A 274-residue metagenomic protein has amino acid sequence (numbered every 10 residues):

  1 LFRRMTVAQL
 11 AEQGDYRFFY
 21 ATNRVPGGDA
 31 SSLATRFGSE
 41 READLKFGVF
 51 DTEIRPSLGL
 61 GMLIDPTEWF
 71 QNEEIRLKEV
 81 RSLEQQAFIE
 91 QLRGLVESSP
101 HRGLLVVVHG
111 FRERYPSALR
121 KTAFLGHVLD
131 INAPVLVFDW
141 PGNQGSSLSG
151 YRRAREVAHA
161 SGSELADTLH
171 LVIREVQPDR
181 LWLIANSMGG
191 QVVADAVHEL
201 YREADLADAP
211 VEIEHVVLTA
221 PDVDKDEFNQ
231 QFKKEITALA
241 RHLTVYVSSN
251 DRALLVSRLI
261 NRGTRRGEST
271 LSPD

Functional and structural regions predicted by a protein language model:
F2-L83, I89-S99, L119, A123 (+4 more regions): Lipolytic serine-hydrolase domain surface
P100, R112-E113, I184: Amphipathic, coiled-coil-like alpha-helical scaffolding segments used for oligomerization/assembly
G103: Alpha/beta-hydrolase fold active-site loops
V106-G110, A220: The conserved beta1-alpha1 loop
G110-F111, R155: Flexible, glycine/proline-enriched loop segments at strand-loop-helix junctions that form or flank small-ligand binding
E113, G190, V223: Active-site micro-motifs of SAM-dependent methyltransferase domains
Y115-S117: Short N-terminal helix/helix-N-cap motif within the alpha/beta-hydrolase-1
L165, A185-G189, V193: Gly/Ala-rich beta-loop-alpha elbow adjacent to hydrolase catalytic centers
